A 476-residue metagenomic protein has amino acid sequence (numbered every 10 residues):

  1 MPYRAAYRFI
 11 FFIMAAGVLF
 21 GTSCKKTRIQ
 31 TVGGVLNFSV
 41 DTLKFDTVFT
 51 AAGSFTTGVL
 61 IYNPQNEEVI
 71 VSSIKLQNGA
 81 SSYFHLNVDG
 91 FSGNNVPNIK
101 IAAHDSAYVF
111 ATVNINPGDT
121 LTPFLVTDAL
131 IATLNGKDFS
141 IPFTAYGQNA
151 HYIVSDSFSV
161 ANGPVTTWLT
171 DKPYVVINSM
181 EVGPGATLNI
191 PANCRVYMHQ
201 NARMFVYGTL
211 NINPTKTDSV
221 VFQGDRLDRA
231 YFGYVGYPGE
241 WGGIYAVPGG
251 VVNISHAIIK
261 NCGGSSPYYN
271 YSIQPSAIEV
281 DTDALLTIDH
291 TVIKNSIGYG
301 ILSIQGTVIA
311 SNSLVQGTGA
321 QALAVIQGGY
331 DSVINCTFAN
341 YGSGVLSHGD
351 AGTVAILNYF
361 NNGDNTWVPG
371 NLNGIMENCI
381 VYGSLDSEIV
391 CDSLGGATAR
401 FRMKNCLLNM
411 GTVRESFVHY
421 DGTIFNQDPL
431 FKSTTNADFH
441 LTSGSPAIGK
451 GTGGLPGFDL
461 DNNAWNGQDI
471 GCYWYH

Functional and structural regions predicted by a protein language model:
M1-F11: Bacterial N-terminal signal peptides that target proteins for export
F20-S23: C-terminal motif of bacterial Sec signal peptides marking the signal peptidase cleavage site
K25-Q30, L36-T47, A52-S54, G58 (+3 more regions): Beta-strand/loop edge motif enriched in small/polar residues
S54-F55, N66-V71: Short acidic/proline- and small/hydrophobic-mixed sequence motifs that coincide with surface turns and coil-to-beta
I61-Q65: Asparagine-centered strand-capping/turn motif at beta-strand->loop junctions
L76-N95: Short, solvent-exposed loop/linker segments at beta-strand-coil boundaries, enriched for Pro/Gly and Ser/Thr
